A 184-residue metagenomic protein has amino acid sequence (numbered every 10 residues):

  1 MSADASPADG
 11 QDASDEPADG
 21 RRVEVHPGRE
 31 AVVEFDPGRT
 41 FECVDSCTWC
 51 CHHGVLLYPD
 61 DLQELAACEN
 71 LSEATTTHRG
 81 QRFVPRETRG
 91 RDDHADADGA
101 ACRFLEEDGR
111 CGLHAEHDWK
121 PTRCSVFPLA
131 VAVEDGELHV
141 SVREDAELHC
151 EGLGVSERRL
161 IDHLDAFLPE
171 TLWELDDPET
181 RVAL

Functional and structural regions predicted by a protein language model:
M1-L184: Short loop/turn segments that flank or connect secondary-structure elements
